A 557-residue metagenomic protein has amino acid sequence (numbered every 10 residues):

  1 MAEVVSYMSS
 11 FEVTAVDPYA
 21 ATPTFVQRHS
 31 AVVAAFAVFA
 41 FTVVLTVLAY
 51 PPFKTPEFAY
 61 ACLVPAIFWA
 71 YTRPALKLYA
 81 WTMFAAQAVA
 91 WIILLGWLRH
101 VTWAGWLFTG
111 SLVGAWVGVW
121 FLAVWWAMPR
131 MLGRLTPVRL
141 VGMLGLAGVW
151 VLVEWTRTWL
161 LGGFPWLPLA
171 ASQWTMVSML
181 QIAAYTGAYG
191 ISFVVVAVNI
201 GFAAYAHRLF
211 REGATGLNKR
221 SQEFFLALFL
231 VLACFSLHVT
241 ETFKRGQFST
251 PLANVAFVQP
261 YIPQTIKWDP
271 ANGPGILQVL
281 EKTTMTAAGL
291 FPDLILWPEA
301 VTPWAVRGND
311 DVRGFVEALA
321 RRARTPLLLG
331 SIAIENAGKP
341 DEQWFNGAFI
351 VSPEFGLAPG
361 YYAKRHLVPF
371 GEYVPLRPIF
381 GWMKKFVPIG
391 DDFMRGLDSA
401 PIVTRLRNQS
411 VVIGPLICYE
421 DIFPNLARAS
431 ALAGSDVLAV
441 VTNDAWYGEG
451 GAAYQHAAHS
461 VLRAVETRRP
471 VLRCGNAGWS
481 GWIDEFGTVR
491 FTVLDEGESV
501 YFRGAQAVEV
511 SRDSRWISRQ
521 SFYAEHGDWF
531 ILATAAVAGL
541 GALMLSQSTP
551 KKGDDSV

Functional and structural regions predicted by a protein language model:
V4-F243, G448-E449, S460-A464, G475-F486 (+2 more regions): Membrane-embedded alpha-helical bundles of multi-pass enzymes that act on lipidic or dolichyl-linked glycan substrates
Y50-A66, Q259-Y261, F291-W304, S435 (+1 more regions): Short, conserved active-site loops that position catalytic residues or coordinate cofactors/metal ions across diverse
V113-W116, G133-L135, A147-G148, L294 (+5 more regions): CN hydrolase (nitrilase-like) catalytic-core segments centered on the catalytic cysteine and neighboring Lys/Glu
T186, F193, E299, S331 (+1 more regions): Glycine-rich, N-terminal phosphate-binding loop of Rossmann-like dinucleotide-binding domains
L237-Y373, I389-D391, P401-P415, Y419-I422 (+2 more regions): Soluble catalytic regions of membrane-associated enzymes that act on cell-envelope and secretory-pathway components
V374-V387, R515-A524: Short, surface-exposed secondary-structure junctions/capping segments
G396-D398: Small-residue-centered hinge/linker elements
